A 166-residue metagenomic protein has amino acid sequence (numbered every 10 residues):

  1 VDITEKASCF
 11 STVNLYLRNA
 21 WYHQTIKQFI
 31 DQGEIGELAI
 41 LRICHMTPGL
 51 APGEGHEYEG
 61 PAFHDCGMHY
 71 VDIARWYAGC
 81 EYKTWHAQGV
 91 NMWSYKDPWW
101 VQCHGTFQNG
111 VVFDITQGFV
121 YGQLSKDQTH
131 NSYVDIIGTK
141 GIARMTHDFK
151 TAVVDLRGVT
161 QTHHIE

Functional and structural regions predicted by a protein language model:
V1, H147, L156-E166: C-terminal helical cap and adjacent loop that interface with cofactors, partners, or active-site loops
V1-P52: A contiguous active-site-proximal alpha/beta segment in oxidoreductase catalytic domains
I3, Q32-G33, G55, H104 (+2 more regions): Short secondary-structure boundary/capping segments
N14-Y22, H45, G49-H86, S94-W100 (+1 more regions): Mid-domain beta-loop-alpha active-site segment that forms a flexible, acidic cofactor/metal-binding surface
Q24, G53-E54, S125-D127, L156: Short, well-ordered secondary-structure micro-motifs
E37, D114, R144-M145, T162-H164: A sequence-level detector of short linear motifs
V71-T151: Contiguous beta-strand/loop segments that form the cofactor/metal-binding neighborhood of enzyme cores
